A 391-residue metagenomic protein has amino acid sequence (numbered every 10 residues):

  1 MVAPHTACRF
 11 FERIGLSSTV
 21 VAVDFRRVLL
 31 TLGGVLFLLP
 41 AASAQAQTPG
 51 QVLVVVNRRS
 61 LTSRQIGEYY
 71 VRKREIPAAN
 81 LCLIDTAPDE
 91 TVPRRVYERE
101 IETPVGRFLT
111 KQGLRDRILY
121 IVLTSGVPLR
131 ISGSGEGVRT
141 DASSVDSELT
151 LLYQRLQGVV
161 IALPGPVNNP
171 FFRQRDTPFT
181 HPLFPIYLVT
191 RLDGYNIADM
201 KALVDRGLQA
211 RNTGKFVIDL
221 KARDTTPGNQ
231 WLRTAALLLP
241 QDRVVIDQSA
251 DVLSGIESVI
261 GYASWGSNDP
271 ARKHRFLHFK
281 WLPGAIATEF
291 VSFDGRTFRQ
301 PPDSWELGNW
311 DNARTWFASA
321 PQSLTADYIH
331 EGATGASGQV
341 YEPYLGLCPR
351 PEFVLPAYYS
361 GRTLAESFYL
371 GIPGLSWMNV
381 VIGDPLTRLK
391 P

Functional and structural regions predicted by a protein language model:
V2, I14-S17: Short linear segments in intrinsically disordered or otherwise low-structure-confidence regions
S17-V21, V35: Short, linear, compositionally biased motifs with a strong N-terminal bias
R27-P40: Bacterial N-terminal signal peptides
L39-Q47: Bacterial Sec-dependent signal peptides at the C-terminal "C-region" and cleavage site
A46-P391: Cysteine-dependent hydrolase recognition
